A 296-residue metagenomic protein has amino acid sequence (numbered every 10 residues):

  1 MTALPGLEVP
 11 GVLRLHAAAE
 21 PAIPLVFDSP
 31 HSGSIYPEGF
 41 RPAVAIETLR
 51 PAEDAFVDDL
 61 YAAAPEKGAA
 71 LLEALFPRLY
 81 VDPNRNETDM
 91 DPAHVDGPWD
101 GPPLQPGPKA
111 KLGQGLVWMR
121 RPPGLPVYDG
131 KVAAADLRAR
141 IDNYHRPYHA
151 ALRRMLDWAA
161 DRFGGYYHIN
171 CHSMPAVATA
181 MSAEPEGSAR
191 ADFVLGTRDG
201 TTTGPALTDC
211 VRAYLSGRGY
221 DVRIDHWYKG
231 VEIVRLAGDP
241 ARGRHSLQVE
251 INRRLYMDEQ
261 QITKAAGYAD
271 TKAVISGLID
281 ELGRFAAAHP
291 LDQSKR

Functional and structural regions predicted by a protein language model:
M1-H168, S173-R296: N-terminal catalytic or cofactor-binding beta/alpha core of small enzyme domains
